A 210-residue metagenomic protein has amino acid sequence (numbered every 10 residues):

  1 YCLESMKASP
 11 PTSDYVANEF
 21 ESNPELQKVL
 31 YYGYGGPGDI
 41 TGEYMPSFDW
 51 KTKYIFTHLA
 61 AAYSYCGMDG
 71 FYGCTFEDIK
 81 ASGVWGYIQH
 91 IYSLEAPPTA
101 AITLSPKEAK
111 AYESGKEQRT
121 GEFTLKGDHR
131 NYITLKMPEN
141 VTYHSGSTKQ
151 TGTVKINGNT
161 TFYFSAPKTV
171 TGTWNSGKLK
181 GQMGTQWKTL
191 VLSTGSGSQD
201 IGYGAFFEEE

Functional and structural regions predicted by a protein language model:
Y1-E95: Short, surface-exposed polybasic-aromatic patches that bind anionic ligands, especially phosphate groups
D69-E210: Acidic/charged, solvent-exposed loop-and-adjacent secondary-structure segments enriched in E/D, K/R, S/T, and G/P
